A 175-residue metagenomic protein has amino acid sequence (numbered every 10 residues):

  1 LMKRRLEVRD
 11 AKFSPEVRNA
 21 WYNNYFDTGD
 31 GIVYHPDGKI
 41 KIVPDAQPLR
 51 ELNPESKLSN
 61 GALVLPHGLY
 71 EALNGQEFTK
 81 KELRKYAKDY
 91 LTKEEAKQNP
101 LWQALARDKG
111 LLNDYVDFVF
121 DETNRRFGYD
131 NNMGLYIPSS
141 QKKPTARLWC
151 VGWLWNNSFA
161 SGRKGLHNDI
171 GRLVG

Functional and structural regions predicted by a protein language model:
L1: Active-site beta-strand/loop signature of hydrolases that rely on acidic residues for catalysis
R4-G175: A binding-site-centric feature that preferentially detects glycan-recognition modules on secreted/surface proteins
